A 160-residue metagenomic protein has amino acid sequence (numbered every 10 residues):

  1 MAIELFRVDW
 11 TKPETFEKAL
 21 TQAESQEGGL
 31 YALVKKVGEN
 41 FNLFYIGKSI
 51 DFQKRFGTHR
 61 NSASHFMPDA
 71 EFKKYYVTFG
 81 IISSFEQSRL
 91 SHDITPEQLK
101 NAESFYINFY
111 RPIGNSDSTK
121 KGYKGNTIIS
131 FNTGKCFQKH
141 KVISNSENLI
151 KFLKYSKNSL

Functional and structural regions predicted by a protein language model:
M1-L43, I50-L160: Boundary/linker segments flanking structured domains
